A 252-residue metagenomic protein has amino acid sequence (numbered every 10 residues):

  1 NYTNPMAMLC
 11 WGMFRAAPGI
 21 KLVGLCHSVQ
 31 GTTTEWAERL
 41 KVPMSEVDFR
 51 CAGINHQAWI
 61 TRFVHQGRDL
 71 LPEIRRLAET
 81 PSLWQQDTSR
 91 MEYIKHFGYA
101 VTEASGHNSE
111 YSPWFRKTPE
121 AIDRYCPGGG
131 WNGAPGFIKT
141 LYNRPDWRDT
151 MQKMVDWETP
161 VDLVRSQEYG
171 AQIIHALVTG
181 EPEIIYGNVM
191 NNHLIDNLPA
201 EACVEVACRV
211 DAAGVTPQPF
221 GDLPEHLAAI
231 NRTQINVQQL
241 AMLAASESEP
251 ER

Functional and structural regions predicted by a protein language model:
N1-F14, K21-C26: Rossmann-like NAD(P)(H) cofactor-binding subdomain of soluble oxidoreductases
M6-C10, T32, A58, H193-D196: Flexible loop/turn segments at secondary-structure boundaries
C10-R15, E35-A37, T61-F63: Short acidic, glycine/serine/threonine-rich loops at helix termini
A16-P18, L223: Glycine/charged-rich beta-loop-alpha catalytic/anionic-binding loops adjacent to active sites
I20-R39, S45-D48: Catalytic or ion-translocation cores adjacent to nucleophile or general acid/base/metal-coordination motifs in diverse
R39-R252: Long, compositionally biased stretches enriched for glycine and/or charged residues
